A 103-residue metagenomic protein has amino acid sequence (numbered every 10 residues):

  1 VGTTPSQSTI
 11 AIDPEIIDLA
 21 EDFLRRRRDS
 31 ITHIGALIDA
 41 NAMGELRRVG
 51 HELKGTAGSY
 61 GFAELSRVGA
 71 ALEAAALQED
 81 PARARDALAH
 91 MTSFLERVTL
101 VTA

Functional and structural regions predicted by a protein language model:
S6-E52, S59, Q78, R83-T102: Long, amphipathic alpha-helical coiled-coil segments characteristic of histidine-phosphotransfer scaffolds
V68-L77: Hydrophobic, amphipathic alpha-helical faces that serve as interaction scaffolds
